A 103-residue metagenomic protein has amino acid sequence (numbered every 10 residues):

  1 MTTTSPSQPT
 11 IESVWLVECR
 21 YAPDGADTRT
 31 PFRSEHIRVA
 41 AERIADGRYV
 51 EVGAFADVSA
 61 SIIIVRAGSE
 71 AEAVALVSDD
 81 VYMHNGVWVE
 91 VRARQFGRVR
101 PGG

Functional and structural regions predicted by a protein language model:
M1-G103: Conserved, structured core segments of small domains
